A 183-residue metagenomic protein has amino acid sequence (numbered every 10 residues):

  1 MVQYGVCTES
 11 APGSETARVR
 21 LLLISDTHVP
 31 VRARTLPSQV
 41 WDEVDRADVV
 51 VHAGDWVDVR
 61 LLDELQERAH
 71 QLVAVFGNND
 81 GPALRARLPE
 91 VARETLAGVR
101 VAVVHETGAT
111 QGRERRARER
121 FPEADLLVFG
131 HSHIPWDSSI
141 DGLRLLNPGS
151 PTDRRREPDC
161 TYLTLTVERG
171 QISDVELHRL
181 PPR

Functional and structural regions predicted by a protein language model:
V2-H70, D80-P89, P158-C160: N-terminal active-site segment of His-dependent metallophosphoesterases
Y4, E9, E15-R18, I24 (+3 more regions): Binuclear metal-dependent phosphoesterase catalytic core
E9, S14, E90-G98, D137-D141: Short acidic-hydrophobic surface loop/beta-edge motif
L23-S25, V49-D55, V73-N78, V103-H105 (+2 more regions): Active-site neighborhood of phospho(di)ester-bond hydrolases with catalytic His/Asp-centered motifs
T27, V31-E43, V103-F121: Pre-active-site segment of Zn-dependent metallo-hydrolases
V29, D58, G108, I134 (+1 more regions): Short active-site segment of divalent metal-dependent hydrolases/proteases that encodes the spacing between
Q71-Q111, E123: Helix-adjacent hinge/juxtasegments
R113-P135: Non-DNA-binding regulatory cores of transcription-related proteins, predominantly C-terminal effector-binding
